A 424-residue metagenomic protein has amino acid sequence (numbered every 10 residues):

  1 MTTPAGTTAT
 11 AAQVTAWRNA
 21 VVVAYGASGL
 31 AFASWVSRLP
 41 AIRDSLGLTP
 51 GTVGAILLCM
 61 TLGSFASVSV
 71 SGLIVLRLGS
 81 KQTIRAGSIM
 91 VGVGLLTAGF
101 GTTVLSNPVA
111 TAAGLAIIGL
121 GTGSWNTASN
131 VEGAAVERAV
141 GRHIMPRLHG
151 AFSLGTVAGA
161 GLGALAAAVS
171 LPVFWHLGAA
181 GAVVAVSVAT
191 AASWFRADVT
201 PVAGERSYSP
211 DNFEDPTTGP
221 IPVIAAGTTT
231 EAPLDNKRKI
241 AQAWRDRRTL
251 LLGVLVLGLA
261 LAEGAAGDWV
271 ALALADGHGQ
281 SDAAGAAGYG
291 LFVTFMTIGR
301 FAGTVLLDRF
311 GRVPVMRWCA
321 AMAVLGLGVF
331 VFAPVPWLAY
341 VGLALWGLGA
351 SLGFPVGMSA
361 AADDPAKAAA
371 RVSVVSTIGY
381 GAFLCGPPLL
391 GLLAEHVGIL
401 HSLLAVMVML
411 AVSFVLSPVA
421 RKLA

Functional and structural regions predicted by a protein language model:
G26, G94, S106-W125, A339-S351: Hydrophobic core of transmembrane alpha-helices in multi-pass small-molecule transporters, especially MFS/SLC-type
S37-T52, D268-A284: Short amphipathic helix-loop junctions that connect adjacent transmembrane helices in Major Facilitator Superfamily/SLC
S67-Q82, A167, G299-R312, A394-E395: Helix-to-loop junctions at the C-terminal end of transmembrane segments in multipass secondary transporters
I84, S88-V91, T111, M316: Primarily marks hydrophobic transmembrane alpha-helices of the MFS/SLC 12-helix fold
I89-L105, M322-P334: C-terminal ends and interior cores of transmembrane alpha-helices in multi-pass membrane transporters/permeases
G123-A139, S351-A366: Intracellular juxtamembrane helix-capping segments at the cytosolic ends of symmetry-related transmembrane helices
F174-S193, H401-V419: Symmetry-related core transmembrane helices of the 12-TM Major Facilitator Superfamily/SLC fold
F310-G357: C-terminal transmembrane helical hairpin of 12-TM major facilitator-type secondary transporters
